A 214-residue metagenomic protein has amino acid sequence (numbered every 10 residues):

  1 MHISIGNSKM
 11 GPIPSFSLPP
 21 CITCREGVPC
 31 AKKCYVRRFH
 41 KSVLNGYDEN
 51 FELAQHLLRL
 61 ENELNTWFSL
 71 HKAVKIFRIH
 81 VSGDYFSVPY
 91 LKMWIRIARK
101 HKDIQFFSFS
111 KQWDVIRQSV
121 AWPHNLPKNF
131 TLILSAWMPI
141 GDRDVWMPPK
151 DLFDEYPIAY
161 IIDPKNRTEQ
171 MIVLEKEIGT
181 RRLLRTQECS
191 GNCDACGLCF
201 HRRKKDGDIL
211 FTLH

Functional and structural regions predicted by a protein language model:
M1-H214: Class I S-adenosyl-L-methionine
